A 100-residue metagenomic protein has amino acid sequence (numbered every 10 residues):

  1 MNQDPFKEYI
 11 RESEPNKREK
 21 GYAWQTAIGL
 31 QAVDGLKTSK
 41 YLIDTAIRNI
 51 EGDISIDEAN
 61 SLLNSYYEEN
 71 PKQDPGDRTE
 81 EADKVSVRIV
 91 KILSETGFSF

Functional and structural regions predicted by a protein language model:
M1-L42, I50-F100: FIC/Doc superfamily catalytic core
